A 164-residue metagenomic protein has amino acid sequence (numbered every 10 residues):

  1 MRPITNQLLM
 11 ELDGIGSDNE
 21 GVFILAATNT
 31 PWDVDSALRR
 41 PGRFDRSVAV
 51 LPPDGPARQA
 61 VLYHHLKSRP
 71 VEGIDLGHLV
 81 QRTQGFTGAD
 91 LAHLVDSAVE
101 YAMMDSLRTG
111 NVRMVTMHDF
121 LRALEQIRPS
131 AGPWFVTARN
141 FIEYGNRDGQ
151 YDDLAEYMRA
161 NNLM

Functional and structural regions predicted by a protein language model:
M1-R82, F86, A98: Walker A/P-loop NTP-binding motif of AAA+ ATPase domains
L25, I74, Q81-H93, M103-M164: C-terminal engagement/docking regions of AAA+ P-loop ATPases
